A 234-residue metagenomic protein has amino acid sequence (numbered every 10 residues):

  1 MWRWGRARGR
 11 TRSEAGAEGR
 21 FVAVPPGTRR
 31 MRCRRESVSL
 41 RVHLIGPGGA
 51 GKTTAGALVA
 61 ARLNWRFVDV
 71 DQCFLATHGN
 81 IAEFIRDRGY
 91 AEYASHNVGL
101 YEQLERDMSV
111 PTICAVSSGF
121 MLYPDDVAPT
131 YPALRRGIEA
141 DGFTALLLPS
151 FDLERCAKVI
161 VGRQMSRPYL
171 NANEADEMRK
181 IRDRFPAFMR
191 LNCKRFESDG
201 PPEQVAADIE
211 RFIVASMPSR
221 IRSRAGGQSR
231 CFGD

Functional and structural regions predicted by a protein language model:
R6, T28-S39, R62, F143 (+1 more regions): NTP-dependent small-molecule kinase module
L44: Hydrophobic anchor at the beta1->P-loop junction of P-loop NTPases
P47: P-loop (Walker A) phosphate-binding loop of NTP-binding proteins
A50: ATP-binding Walker
T53: Walker A/P-loop
A61-L100: Conserved substrate/cofactor phosphate-moiety recognition/catalytic segment in nucleotide-dependent phosphotransferases
E92-I138: Glycine-rich phosphate-binding loop used to anchor ATP phosphates in small-molecule kinases, encompassing both
G137-P186: A glycine- and Lys/Arg-enriched "phosphate-lid" helix/loop adjacent to the NTP-binding pocket of small-molecule kinases
